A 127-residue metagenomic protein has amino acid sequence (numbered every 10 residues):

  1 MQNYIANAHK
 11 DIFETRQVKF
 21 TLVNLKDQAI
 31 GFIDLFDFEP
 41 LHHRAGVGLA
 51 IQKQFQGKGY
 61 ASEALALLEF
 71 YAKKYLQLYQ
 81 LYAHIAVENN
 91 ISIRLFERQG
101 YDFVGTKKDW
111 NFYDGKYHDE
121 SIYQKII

Functional and structural regions predicted by a protein language model:
M1-R16: Active-site rim helix/loop that mediates acceptor-substrate recognition in acyltransferases
F20-T21: Hydrophobic beta-strand residues of extracellular immunoglobulin-like
N24-I127: Acyl-donor (CoA/ACP) binding surface of acyl/acetyltransferases
